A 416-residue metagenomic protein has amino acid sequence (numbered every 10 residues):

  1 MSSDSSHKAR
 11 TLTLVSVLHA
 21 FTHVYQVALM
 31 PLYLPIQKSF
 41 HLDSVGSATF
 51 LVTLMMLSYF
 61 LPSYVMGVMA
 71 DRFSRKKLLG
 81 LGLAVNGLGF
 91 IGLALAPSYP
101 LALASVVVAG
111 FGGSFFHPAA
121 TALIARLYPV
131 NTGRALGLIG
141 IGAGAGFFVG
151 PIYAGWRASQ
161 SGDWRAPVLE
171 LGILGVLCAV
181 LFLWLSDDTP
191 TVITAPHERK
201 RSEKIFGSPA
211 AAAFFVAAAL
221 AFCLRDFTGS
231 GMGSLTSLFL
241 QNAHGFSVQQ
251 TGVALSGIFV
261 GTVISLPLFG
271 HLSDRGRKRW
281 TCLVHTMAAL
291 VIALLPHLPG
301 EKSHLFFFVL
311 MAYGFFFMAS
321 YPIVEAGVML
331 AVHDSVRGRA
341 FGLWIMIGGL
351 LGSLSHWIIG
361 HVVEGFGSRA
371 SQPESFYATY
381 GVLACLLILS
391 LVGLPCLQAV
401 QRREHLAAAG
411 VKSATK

Functional and structural regions predicted by a protein language model:
V27, M56-Y64, F147-F148, F259-P267 (+1 more regions): Residue-level signature of mid-helix packing/kink "hotspots" within the transmembrane helices of 12-pass Major
L29-M30, A213-F259, V263-L266: Extracytoplasmic gate region of multi-pass secondary transporters
L61-P97: Conserved MFS/SLC helix-loop-helix module at the cytosolic interface between two early adjacent transmembrane helices
P62-S74, S265-R277, V363-E364: Helix-to-loop junctions at the C-terminal end of transmembrane segments in multipass secondary transporters
R72-L83, D274-T286: Cytoplasmic membrane-interface "Motif A"-like loop-to-helix N-cap segments of 12-TM Major Facilitator Superfamily
S105-A143: Cytoplasmic helix-loop-helix junction between adjacent transmembrane helices in 12-TM secondary transporters
V130, I139-D187: Helix-loop-helix hairpin linking two adjacent transmembrane segments in secondary transporters
R279-V324: C-terminal transmembrane helical hairpin of 12-TM major facilitator-type secondary transporters
